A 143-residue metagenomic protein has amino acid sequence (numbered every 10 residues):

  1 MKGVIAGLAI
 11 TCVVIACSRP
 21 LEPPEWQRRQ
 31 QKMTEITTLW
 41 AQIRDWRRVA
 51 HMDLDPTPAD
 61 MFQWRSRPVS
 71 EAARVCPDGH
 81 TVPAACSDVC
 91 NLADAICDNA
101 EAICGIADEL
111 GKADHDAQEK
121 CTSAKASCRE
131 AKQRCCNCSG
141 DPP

Functional and structural regions predicted by a protein language model:
K2-L8: Sec-dependent signal peptide recognition, specifically the positively charged N-region followed immediately by
V14-A16: C-terminal motif of bacterial Sec signal peptides marking the signal peptidase cleavage site
S18-L21: Bacterial signal peptide processing site
P23-P24, R134-P143: Long amphipathic alpha-helical segments
R28-I103, A124-S127: Alpha-helical segments in soluble extracytoplasmic regions
V49-M52, G105, K112, N137 (+1 more regions): Heptad-repeat coiled-coil alpha-helices
A100, A107, G111-D114, K132 (+1 more regions): Alpha-helical junction/boundary sensor with strong preference for TPR arrays
K112-K132: Short secondary-structure subsegments characteristic of cysteine-rich extracellular domains
